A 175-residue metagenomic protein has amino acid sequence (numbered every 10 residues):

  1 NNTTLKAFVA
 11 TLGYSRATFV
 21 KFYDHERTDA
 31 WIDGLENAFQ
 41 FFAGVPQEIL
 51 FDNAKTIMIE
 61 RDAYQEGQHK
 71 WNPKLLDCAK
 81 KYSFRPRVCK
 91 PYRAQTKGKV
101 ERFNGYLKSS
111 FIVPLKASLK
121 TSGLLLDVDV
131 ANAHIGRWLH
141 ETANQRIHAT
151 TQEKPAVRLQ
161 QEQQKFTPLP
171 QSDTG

Functional and structural regions predicted by a protein language model:
T3-R16, L50, C78, L107: Short conserved beta-strand segments at catalytic cores or DNA/RNA-binding microdomains of nucleic-acid binding
R16-K21, M58-I59: Short small-residue beta-strand/loop micro-motif enriched in glycine and branched aliphatics
V20-E48, Q68: Active-site beta-loop-alpha junctions of metal-dependent nucleic acid enzymes, especially the RNase H-like/DDE
G34, K74, C78, K99-L107 (+1 more regions): Alpha-helical scaffold elements adjacent to nucleotide-binding pockets in ATP/GTP-utilizing enzyme cores
V45-G67: Acidic/histidine-rich, metal-coordinating catalytic segments
F51-D52, Q65-E66, F84-S109, L126: RNase H-like two-metal-ion nuclease catalytic core shared by retroviral integrases and related mobile-element nucleases
G67-P86: Two-metal-ion acidic nuclease core segments, chiefly of the RNase H-like superfamily
N104-G175: Active-site-proximal acidic segments at structured loop/helix or strand boundaries that coordinate catalytic metals
